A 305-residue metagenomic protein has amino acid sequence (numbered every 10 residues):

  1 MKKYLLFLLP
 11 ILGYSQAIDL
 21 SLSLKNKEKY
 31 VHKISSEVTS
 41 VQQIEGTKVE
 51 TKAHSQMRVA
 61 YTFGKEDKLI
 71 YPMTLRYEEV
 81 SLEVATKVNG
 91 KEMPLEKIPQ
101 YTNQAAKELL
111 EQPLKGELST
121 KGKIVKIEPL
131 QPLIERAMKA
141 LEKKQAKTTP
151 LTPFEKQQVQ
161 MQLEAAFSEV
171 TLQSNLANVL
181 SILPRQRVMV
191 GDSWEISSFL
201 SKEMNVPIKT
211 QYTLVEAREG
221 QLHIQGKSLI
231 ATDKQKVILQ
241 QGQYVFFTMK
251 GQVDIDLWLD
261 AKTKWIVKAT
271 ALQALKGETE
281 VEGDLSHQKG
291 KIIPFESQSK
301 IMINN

Functional and structural regions predicted by a protein language model:
M1-L22: Bacterial Sec-dependent N-terminal signal peptides
Q16-N305: Signature of exported/secreted
